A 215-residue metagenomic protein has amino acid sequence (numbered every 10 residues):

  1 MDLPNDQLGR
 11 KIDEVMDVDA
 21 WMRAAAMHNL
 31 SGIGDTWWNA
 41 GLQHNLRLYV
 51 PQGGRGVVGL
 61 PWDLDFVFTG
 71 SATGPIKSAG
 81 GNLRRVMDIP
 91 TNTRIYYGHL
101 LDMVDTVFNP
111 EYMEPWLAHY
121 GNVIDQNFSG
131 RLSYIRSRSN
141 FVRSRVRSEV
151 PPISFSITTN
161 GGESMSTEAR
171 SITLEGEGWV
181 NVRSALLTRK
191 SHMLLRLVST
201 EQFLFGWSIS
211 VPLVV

Functional and structural regions predicted by a protein language model:
M1-S156, S166: Catalytic-core segments of enzymes that bind and process phosphorylated/nucleotide-bearing substrates
T159-V215: Long, low-complexity serine/threonine/glycine- and acidic-rich segments characteristic of extracellular
